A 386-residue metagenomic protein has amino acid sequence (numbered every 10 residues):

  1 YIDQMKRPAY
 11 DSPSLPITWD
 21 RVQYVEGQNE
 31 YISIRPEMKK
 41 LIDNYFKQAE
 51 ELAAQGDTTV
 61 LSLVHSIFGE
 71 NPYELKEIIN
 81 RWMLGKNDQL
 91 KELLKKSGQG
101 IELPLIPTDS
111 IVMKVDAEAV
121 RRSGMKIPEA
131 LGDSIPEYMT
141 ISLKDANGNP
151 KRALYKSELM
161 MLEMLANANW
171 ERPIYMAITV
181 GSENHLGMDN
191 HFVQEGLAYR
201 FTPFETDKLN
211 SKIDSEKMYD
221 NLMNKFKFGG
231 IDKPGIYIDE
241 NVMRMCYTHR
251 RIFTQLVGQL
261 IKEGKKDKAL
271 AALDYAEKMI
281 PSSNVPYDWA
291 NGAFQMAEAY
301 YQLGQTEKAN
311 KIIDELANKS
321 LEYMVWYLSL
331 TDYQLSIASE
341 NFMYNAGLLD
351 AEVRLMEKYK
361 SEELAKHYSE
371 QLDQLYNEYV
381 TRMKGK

Functional and structural regions predicted by a protein language model:
Y1-K386: ER/secretory pathway lumenal C-terminal domains and tails of membrane proteins involved in glycoprotein biogenesis
